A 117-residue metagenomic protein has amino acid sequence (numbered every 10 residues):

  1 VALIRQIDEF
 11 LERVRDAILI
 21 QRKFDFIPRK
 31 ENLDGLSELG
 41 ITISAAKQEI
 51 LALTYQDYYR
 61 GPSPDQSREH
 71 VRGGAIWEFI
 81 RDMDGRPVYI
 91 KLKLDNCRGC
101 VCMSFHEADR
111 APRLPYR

Functional and structural regions predicted by a protein language model:
V1-I7: N-terminal intrinsically disordered, low-complexity regulatory regions of eukaryotic transcription factors
E9-G73: Compact soluble domain cores
R22-F24, W77, M103: Short non-domain terminal segments
Y55-C97: Functional cores of ribonucleases/endoribonucleases
K93-R117: Enriched for short, Lys/Arg-rich terminal
